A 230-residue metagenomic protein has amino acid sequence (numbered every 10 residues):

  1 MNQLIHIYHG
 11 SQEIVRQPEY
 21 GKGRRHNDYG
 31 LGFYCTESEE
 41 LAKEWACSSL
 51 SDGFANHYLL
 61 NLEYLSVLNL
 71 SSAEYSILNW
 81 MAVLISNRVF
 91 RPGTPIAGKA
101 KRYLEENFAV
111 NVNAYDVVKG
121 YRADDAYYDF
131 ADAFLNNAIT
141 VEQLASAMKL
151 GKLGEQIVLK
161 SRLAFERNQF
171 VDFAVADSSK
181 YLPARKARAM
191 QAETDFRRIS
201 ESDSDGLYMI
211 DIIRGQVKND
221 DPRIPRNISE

Functional and structural regions predicted by a protein language model:
M1-D28, N56, P222-E230: ADP-ribose/NAD+-binding catalytic cleft of ART/PARP-like enzymes
N2-Q3, S49-G53, L62-E230: Conserved NAD+-utilizing ADP-ribose enzyme module
I5-H9, F33-Y34, A55-H57, Q156-V158: Ordered hydrophobic segments in well-structured contexts
Q12-E13, E39, L62-Y64: Short, flexible loop/turn elements at secondary-structure junctions
R24-S49: Extended catalytic/binding region for NAD+/ADP-ribose chemistry, centered on the ART fold
